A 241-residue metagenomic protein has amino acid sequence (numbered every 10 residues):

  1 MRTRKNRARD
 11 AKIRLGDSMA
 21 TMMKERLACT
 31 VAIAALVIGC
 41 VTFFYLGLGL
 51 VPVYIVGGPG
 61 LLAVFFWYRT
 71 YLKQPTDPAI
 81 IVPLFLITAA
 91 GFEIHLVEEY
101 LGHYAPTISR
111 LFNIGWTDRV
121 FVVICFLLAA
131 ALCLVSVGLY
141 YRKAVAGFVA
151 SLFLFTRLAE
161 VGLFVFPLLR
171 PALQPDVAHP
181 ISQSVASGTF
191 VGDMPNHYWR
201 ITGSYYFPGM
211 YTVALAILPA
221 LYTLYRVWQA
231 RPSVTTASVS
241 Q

Functional and structural regions predicted by a protein language model:
M19-I33: N-terminal membrane topogenic signal
C29-L36, I124-L128, G147-D193: Hydrophobic alpha-helical membrane segments
V41-V53, Y68-P75: Short, hydrophobic transmembrane alpha-helix segments
G57-R69, F126-C133, Y211-R226: Hydrophobic cores of alpha-helical transmembrane segments in multi-pass inner/ER membrane proteins, independent
T70-V82, G138-V145, S233: Membrane-interface helix-boundary motifs at transmembrane edges
I87-I108: Transmembrane alpha-helix/helix-exit interface in multi-pass inner-membrane proteins
W116-A129, S204-A214: Membrane-interface loop-to-helix entry segments
P232-Q241: Short, highly charged, low-complexity non-transmembrane loops/tails of multi-pass membrane proteins
